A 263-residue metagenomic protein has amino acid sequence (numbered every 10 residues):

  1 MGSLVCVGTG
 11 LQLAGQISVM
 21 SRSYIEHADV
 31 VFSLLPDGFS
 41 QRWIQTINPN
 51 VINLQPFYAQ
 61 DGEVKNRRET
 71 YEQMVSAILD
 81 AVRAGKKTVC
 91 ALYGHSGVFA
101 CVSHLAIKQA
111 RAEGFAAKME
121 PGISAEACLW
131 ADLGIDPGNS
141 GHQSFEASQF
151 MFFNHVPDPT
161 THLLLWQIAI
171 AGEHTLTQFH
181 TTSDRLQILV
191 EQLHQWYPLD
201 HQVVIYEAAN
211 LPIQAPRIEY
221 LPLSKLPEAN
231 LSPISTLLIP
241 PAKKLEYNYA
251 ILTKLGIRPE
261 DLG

Functional and structural regions predicted by a protein language model:
M1-G15, V19-E120, S235-T236, R258-G263: Class I S-adenosyl-L-methionine
G2-V7, Y24, A116-K118, S124-G263: Beta-strand/loop-alpha-helix module characteristic of Rossmann-like adenine-cofactor folds
